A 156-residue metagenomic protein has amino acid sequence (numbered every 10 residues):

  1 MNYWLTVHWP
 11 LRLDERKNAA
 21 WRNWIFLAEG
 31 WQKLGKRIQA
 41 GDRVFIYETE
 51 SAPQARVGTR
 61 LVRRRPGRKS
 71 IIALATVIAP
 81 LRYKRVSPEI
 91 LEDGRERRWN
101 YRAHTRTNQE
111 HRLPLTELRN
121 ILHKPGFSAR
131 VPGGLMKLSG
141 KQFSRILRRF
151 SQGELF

Functional and structural regions predicted by a protein language model:
M1-A40, F45-G58, N120-P125, K137-L138 (+1 more regions): Compositionally biased, charged N-terminal/linker segments
V7-L13, V44, V57, V62 (+4 more regions): Extended aliphatic helical segments
S51-A73: Short, Lys/Arg- and Gly-enriched loop/turn segments at beta-strand edges
R65-K141: Aromatic- and Lys/Arg-enriched surface recognition patch
